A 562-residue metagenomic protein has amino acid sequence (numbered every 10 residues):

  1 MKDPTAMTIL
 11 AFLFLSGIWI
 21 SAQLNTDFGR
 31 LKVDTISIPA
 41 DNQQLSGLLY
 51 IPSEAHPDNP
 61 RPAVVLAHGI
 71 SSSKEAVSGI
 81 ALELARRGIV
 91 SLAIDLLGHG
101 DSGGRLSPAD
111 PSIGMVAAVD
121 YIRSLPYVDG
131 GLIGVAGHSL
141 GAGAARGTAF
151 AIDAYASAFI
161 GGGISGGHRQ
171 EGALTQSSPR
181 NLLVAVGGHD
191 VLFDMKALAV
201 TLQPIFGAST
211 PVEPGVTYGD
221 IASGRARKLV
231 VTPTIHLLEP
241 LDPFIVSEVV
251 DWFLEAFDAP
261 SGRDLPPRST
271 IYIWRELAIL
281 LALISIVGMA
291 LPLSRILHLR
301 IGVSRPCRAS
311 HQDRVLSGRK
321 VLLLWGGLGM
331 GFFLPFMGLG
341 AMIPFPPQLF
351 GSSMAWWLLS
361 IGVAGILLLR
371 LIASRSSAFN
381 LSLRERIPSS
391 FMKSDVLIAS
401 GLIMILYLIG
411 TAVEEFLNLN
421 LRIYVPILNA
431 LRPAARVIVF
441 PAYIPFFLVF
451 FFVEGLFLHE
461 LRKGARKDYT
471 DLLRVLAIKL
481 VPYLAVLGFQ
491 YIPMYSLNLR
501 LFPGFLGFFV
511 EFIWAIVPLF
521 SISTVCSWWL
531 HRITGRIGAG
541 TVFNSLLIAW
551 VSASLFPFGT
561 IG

Functional and structural regions predicted by a protein language model:
M1-T8, G318-R319: N-terminal membrane topogenic signal
T5-I20: Hydrophobic membrane-insertion alpha-helices, especially the h-region of bacterial N-terminal signal peptides
I18-S21, G288-R295, M330-G338: Alpha-helical transmembrane segments of multi-pass membrane proteins
N25-I271: Soluble extramembrane regions of membrane proteins in the secretory/endomembrane system
P240-L254, I279-R295: P-loop NTPase catalytic cores that bind/hydrolyze ATP
R268-A282: Juxtamembrane/start-of-transmembrane alpha-helix segments at the extracytoplasmic/lumenal side of membrane anchors
I284-G326: Juxtamembrane interface at the cytosolic side of transmembrane helices
L323-G562: Alpha-helical transmembrane segments of integral membrane proteins
